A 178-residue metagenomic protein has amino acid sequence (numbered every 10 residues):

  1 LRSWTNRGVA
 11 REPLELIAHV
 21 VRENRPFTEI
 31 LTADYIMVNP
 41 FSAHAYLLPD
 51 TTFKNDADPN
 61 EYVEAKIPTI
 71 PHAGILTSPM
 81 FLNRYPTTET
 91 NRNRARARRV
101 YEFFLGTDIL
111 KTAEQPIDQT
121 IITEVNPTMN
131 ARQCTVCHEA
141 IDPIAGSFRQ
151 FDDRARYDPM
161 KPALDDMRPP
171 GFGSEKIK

Functional and structural regions predicted by a protein language model:
L1-K178: Active-site substrate-binding loop specific to GH73 endo-beta-N-acetylglucosaminidase modules in bacterial autolysins
